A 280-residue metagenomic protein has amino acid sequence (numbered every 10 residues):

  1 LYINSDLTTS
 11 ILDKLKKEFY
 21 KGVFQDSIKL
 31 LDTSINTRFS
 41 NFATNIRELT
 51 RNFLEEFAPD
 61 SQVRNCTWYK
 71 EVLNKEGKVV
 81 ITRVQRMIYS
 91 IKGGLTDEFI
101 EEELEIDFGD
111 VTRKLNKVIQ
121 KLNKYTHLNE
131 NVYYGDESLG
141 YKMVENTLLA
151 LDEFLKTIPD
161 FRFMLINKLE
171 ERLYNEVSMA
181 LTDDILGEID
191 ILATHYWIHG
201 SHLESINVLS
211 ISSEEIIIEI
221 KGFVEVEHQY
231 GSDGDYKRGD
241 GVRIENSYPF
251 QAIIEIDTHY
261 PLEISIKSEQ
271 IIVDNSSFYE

Functional and structural regions predicted by a protein language model:
L1-S40: Charged alpha-helical initiation segments
G22, T37-E48, D110-R113, K117-Q120 (+1 more regions): Short, well-structured alpha-helical interface segments that form or flank functional binding sites
I28, R38-V63: Short, hydrophobic, well-ordered secondary-structure elements
S61-N74, I166: Short, glycine/acidic-rich hinge or "gate" loops at secondary-structure transitions that mediate conformational
V72-E103: Alpha-helical interaction scaffolds
I91-V118, I206-I211: Short, mixed-charge amphipathic alpha-helical segments
I106-I158: Charge-enriched, short contiguous segments at helix-coil
L149-E280: Cystatin/cathelin-like cysteine-protease inhibitor module
